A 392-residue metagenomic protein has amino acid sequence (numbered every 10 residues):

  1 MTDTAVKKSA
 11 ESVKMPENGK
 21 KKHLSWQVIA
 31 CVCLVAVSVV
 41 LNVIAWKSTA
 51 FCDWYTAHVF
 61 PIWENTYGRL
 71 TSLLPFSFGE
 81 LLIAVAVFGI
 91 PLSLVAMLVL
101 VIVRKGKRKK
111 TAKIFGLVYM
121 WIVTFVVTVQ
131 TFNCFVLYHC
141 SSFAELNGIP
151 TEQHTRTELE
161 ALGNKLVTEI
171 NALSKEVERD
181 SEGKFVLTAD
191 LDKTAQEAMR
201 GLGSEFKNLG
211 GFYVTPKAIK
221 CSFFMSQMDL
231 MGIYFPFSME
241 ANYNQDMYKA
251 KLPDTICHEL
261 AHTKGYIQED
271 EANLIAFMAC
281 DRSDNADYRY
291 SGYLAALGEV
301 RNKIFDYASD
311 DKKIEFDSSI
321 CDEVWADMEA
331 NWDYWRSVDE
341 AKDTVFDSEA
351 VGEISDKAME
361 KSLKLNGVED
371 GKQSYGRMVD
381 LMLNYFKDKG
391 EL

Functional and structural regions predicted by a protein language model:
V13-K14, K20-K22, V95-M120: Cytoplasmic juxtamembrane regions at transmembrane-helix boundaries
V37-L100: Membrane-embedded alpha-helical segments of integral membrane proteins
P75, L252-N273, F277-M278: Active-site recognition of the HExxH zinc-binding catalytic motif
I90-V95, K110-A144: Transmembrane alpha-helices and immediately adjacent membrane-cytoplasm interface residues in multi-pass integral
F135-G203: Membrane-interface segments at or immediately adjacent to transmembrane helices that form the boundary between
L166, I267-E315: Post-HExxH zinc-binding segment in Zn-dependent metallohydrolases
E178-Q245, K249: Auxiliary, metal-adjacent structural segments of Zn-dependent hydrolase domains
E329-L392: Pan-zinc metallopeptidase signature
